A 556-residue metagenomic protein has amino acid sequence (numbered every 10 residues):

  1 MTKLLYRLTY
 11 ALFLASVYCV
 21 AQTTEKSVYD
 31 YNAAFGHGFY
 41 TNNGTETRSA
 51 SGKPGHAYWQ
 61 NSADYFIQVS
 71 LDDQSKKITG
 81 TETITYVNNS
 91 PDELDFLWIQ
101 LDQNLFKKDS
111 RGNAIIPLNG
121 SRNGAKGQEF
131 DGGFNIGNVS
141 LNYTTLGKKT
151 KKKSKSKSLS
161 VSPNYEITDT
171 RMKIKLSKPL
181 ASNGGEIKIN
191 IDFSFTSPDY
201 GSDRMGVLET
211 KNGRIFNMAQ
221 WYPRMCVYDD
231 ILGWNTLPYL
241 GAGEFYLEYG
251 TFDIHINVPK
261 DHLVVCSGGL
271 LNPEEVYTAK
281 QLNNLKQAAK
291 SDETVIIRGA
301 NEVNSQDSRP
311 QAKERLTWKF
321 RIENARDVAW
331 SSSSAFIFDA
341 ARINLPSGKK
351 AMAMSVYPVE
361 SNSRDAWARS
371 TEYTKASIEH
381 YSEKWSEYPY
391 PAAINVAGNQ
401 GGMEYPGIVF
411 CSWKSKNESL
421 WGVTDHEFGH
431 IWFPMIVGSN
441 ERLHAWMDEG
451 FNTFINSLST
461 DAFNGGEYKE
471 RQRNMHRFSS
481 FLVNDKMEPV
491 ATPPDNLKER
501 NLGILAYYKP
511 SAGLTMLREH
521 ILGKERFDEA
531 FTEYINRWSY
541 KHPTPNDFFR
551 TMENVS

Functional and structural regions predicted by a protein language model:
M1-E25: Bacterial Sec-dependent N-terminal signal peptides
A21, D30-N43, R48, F320 (+1 more regions): Hydrophobic alpha-helical and helix-loop surface patches within well-folded domains that function as non-catalytic
A21-T79: N-terminal, polar/Ser/Thr-rich
K26-S27, Q68, K77, V87 (+3 more regions): A surface-exposed beta-strand-loop module
K76-L105, D109-G112: Ligand-binding face of N-terminal immunoglobulin V-set domains in extracellular IgSF glycoproteins
E82-I84, N88, L101-Q103, G185-D199 (+2 more regions): Short, hydrophobic/aromatic-enriched beta-strand segments in well-ordered soluble domains
D109-G127, S194-F252, P273: Glycine/proline-rich low-complexity spacer/linker segments in large multi-domain proteins
Q220-W234, L240-D425, F454: Hydrophobic helix-coil surface modules that form long, contiguous segments used for peptide/substrate interaction
